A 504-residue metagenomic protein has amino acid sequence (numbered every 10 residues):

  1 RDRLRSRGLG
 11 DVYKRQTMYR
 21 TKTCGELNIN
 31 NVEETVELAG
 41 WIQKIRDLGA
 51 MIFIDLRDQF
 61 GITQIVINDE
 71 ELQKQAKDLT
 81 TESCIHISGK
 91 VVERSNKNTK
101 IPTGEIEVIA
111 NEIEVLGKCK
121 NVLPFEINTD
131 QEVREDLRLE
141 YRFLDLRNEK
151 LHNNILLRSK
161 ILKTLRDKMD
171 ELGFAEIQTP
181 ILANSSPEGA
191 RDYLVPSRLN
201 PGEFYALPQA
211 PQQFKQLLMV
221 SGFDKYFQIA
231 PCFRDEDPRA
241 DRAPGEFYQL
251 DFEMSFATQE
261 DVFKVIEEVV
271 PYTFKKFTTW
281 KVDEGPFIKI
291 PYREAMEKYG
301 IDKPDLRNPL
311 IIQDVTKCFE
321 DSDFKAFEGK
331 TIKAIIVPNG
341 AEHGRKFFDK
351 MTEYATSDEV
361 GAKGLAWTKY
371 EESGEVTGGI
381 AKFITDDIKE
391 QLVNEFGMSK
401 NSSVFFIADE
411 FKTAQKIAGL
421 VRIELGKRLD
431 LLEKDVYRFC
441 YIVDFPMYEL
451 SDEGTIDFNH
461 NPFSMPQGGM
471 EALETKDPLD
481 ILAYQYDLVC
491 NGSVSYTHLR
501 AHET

Functional and structural regions predicted by a protein language model:
D2, R7-Q16, T497-T504: Conserved small/polar residues in nucleotide/adenosyl-binding loops
R15-R500: Class II aminoacyl-tRNA synthetase catalytic cores and aaRS-like
